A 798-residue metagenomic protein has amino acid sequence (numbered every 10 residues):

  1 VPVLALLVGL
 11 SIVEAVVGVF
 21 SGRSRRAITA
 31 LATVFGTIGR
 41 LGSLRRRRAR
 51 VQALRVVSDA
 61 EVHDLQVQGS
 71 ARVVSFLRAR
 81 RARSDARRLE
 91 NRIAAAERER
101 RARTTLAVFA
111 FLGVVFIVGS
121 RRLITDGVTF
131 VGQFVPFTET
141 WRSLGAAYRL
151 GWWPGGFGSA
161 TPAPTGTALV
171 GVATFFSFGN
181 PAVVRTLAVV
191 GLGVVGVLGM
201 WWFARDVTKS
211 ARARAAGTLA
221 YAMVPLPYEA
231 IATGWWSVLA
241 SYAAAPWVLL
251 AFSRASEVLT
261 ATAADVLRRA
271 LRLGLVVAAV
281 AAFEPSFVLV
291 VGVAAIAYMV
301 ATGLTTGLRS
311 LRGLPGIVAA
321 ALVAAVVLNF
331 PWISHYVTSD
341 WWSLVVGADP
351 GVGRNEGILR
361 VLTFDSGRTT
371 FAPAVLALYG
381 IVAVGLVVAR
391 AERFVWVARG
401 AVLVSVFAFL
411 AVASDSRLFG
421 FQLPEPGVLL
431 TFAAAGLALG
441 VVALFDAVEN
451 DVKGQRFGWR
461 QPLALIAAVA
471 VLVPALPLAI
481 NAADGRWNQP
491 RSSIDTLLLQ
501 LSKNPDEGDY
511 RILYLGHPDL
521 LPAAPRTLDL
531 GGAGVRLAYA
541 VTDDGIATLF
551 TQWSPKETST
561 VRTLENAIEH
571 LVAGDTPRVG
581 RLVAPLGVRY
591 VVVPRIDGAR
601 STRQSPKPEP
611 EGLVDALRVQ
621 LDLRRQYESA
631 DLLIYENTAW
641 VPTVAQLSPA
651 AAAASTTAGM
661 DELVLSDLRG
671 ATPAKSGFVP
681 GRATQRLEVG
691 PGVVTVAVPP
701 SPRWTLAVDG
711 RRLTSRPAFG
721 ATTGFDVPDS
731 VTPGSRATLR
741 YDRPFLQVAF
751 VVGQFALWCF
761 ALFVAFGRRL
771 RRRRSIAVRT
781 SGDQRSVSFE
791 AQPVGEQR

Functional and structural regions predicted by a protein language model:
V1-R45: Active-site-adjacent helix/loop segment of glycosyltransferases that harbors family-specific signature motifs
R23, T306-G316, A383-F409: Membrane-interface helix-loop-helix junctions at transmembrane boundaries of multi-pass membrane enzymes, predominantly
V118-A264, L706: Active-site lumenal/periplasmic loops and adjacent helix-entry segments of GT-C-fold, multi-pass membrane
A146-G151, G313-V395, S492-K503, K675: Periplasmic/ER-lumenal interhelical loops and adjacent helix-loop junctions in multi-pass membrane proteins
D265-E284, A324-A325: Membrane-interface alpha helices of multi-pass inner-membrane proteins
V290-V323: Perimembrane helix-loop-helix junctions
K503-L586, D597-R600, A651-T672, S701-P702 (+1 more regions): Extracytoplasmic/lumenal acceptor-recognition loop(s) of multi-pass membrane glycoenzymes
M660-G782, V787-R798: Active-site-proximal, structured, solvent-exposed surfaces of multi-pass membrane proteins that position macromolecular
